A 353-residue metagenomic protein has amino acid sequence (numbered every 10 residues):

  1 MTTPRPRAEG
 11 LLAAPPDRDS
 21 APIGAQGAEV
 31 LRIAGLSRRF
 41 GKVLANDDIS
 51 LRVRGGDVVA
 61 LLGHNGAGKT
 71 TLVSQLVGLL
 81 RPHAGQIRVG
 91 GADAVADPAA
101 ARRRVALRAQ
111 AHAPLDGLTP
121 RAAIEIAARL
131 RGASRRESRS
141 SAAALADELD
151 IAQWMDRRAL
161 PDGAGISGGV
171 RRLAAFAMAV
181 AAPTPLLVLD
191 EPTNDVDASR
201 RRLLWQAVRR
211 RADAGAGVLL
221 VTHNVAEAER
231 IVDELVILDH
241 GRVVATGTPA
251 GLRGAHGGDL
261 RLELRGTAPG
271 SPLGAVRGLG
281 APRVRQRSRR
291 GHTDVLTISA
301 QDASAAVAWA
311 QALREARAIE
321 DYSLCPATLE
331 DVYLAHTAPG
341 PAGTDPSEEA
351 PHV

Functional and structural regions predicted by a protein language model:
H64-G68: Walker A (P-loop) phosphate-binding loop of ABC-type ATPase nucleotide-binding domains
V77: Helix-to-loop junction immediately C-terminal to a conserved catalytic motif
G85-A96, A100-A101: Conserved ABC transporter NBD signature motif
E125, E137-R157: Conserved ABC ATPase "signature" region
L187-E191: Catalytic Walker B motif of ABC-type/P-loop ATPase nucleotide-binding domains
W205-S299: ABC transporter nucleotide-binding domain
